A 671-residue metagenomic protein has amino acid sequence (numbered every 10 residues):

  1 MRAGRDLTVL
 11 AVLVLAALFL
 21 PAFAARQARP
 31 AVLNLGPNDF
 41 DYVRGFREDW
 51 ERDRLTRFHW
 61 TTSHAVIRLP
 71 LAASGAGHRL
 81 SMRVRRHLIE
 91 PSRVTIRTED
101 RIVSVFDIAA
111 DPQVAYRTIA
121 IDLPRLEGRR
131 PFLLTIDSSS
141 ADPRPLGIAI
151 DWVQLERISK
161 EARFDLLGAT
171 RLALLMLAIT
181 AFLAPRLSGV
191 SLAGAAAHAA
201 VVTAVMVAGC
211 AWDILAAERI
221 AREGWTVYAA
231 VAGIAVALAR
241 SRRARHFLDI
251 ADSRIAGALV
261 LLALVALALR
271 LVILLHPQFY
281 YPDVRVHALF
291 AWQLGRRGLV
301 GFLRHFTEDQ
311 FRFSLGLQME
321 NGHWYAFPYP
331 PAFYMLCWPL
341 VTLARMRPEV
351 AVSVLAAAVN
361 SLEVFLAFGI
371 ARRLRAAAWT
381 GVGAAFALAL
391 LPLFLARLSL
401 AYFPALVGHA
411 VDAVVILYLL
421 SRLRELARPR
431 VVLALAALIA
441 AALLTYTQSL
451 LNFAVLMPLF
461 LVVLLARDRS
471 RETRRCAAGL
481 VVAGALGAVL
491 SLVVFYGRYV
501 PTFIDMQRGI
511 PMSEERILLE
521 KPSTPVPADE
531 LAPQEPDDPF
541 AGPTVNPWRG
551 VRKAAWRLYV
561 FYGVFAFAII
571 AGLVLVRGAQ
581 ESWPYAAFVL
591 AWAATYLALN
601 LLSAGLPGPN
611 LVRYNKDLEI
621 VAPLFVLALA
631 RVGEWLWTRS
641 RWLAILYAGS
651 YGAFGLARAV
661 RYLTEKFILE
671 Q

Functional and structural regions predicted by a protein language model:
M1-A22, A181, R186-T203, R222-V272 (+2 more regions): Start-transfer (signal-anchor) and selected internal transmembrane alpha helices of multi-pass inner/ER membrane
R2-L15, V260, C476-V489, G633-T664: Signature aromatic-anchored transmembrane alpha helix within multi-pass, membrane-resident enzymes that catalyze glycan
G168-M176, A230, L355, R516-V589 (+2 more regions): Alpha-helical transmembrane segments at the extracellular/periplasmic loop-to-helix junctions of multi-pass membrane
L175-G189, S241-R243, F460-D468, Y559-W583 (+1 more regions): Hydrophobic, aromatic-rich transmembrane alpha-helices and their immediate juxtamembrane boundary segments
A193-G209, A258-V265, L435, L456 (+2 more regions): Transmembrane alpha-helix segments characteristic of polytopic inner-membrane glycan-assembly/cell-envelope
R243, F247-L248, Y418, N452-L486: Perimembrane helix-loop-helix junctions
A266-L374, W379-A413, K666: Active-site lumenal/periplasmic loops and adjacent helix-entry segments of GT-C-fold, multi-pass membrane
R373, E425-P429, R467-V481, I569-A594 (+1 more regions): Membrane-interface helix-loop-helix junctions at transmembrane boundaries of multi-pass membrane enzymes, predominantly
